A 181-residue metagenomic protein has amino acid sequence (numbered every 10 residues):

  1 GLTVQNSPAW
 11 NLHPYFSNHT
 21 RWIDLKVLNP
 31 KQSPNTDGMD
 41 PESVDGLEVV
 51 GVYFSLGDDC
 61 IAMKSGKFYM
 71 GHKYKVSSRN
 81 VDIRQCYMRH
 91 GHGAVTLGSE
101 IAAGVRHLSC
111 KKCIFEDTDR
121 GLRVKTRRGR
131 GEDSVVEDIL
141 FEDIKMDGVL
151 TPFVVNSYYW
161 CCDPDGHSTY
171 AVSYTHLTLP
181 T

Functional and structural regions predicted by a protein language model:
G1-F16, R21: Internal alpha/beta core interface subdomains
G1-Q5, Y69-G71, C161, D165-T169: Extracellular polysaccharide-degrading/modifying enzymes targeting complex plant/algal/animal polysaccharides
P8-P14, P30-G38, G46, V50 (+6 more regions): Short glycine/acidic-rich loop motifs that flank beta-strands on beta-rich extracellular proteins
S17-R21, V44-E48, R79-N80, I101-S109 (+2 more regions): Short "repeat-start/strand-capping" segments in structured domains, especially the N-termini of parallel beta-helix
A102-L140: Long, well-ordered mid-to-C-terminal structural blocks that present hydrophobic/aromatic surfaces
S134-Y174: C-terminal structural cap/anchor segments
T175-T181: Conserved small/polar residues in nucleotide/adenosyl-binding loops
